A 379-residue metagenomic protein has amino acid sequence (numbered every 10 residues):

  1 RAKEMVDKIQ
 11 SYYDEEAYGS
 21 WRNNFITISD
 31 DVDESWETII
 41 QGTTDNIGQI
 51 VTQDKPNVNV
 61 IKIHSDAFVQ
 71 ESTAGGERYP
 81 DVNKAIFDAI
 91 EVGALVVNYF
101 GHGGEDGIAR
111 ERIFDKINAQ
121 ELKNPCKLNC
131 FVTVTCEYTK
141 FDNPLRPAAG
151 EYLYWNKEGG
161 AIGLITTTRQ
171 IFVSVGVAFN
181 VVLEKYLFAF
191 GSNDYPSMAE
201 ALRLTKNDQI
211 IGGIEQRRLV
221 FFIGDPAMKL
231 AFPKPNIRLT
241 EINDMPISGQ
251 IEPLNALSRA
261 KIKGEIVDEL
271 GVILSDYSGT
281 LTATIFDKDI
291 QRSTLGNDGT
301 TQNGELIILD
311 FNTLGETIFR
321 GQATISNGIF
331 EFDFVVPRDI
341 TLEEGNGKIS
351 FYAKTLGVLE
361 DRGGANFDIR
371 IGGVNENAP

Functional and structural regions predicted by a protein language model:
R1-Q322, S326-V335, G345, F351-A353 (+1 more regions): Cysteine-dependent hydrolase recognition
I340-E344: Surface-exposed, short loops/turns at beta-strand junctions within beta-sandwich domains
